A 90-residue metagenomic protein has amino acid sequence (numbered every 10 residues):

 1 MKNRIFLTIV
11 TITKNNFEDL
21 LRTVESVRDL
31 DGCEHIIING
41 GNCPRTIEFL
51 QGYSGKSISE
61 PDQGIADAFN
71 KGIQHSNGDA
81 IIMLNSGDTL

Functional and structural regions predicted by a protein language model:
M1-S26: N-proximal low-complexity "stem/linker" segments adjacent to membrane-targeting elements
L20-L21, C43-G52: Acidic helix N-cap motif at the loop->helix transition within catalytic regions of sugar-transfer enzymes
E25-C33: Short, acidic, metal-binding catalytic loop of nucleotide-sugar glycosyltransferases
S26, N39-I47, N85-G87: A conserved acidic beta->alpha catalytic loop
G32-N42, I58-P61: Short beta-strand/loop segment that forms part of the nucleotide-sugar
S59-S76: Glycine-rich, basic loop-to-helix element that forms the pyrophosphate-binding segment of sugar-nucleotide handling
Q63, G87-L90: Acidic metal-phosphate-binding loop of nucleotide-sugar-dependent transferases
I81: Short aromatic/hydrophobic "clamp" motif used to bind/position activated sugar donors
